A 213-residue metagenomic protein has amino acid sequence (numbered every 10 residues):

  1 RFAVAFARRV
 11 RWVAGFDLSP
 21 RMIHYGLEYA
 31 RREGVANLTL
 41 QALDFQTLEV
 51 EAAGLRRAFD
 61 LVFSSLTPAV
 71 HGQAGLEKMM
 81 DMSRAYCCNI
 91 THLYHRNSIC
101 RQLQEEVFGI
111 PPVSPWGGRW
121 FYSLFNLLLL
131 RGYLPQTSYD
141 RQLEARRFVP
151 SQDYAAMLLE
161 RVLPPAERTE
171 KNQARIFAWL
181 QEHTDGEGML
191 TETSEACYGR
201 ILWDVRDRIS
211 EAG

Functional and structural regions predicted by a protein language model:
R1-L48: Class I SAM-dependent methyltransferase SAM/SAH-binding core
R11, D60, A85: Conserved acidic residues
E51, R57-A74, L93: A short SAM/SAH-binding and catalytic strip from SAM-dependent methyltransferases
Q73-N89, L93: A short glycine-rich, Lys/Arg-flanked "PGG" loop and its adjoining helix->strand segment in the class I
Y86-P111, P115-W116: Conserved class I S-adenosyl-L-methionine
W116-G132, Q136-S138: Short alpha-helix
R131-G213: Conserved Class I S-adenosyl-L-methionine
